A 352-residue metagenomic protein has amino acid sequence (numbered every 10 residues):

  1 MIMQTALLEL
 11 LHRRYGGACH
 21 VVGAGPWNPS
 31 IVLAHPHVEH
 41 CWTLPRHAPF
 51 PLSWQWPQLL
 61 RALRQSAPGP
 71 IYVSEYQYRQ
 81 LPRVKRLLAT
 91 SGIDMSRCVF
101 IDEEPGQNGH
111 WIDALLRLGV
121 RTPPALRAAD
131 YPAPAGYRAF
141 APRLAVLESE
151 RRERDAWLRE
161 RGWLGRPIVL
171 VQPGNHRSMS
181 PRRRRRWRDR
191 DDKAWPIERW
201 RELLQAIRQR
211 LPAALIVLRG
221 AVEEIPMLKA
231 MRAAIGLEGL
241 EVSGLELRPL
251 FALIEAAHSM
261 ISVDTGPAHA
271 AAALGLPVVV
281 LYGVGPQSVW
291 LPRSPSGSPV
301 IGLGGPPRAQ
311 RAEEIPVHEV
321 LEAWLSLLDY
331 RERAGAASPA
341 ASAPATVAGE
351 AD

Functional and structural regions predicted by a protein language model:
M1-D352: Catalytic machinery of carbohydrate-active enzymes, primarily nucleotide-sugar-dependent glycosyltransferases
